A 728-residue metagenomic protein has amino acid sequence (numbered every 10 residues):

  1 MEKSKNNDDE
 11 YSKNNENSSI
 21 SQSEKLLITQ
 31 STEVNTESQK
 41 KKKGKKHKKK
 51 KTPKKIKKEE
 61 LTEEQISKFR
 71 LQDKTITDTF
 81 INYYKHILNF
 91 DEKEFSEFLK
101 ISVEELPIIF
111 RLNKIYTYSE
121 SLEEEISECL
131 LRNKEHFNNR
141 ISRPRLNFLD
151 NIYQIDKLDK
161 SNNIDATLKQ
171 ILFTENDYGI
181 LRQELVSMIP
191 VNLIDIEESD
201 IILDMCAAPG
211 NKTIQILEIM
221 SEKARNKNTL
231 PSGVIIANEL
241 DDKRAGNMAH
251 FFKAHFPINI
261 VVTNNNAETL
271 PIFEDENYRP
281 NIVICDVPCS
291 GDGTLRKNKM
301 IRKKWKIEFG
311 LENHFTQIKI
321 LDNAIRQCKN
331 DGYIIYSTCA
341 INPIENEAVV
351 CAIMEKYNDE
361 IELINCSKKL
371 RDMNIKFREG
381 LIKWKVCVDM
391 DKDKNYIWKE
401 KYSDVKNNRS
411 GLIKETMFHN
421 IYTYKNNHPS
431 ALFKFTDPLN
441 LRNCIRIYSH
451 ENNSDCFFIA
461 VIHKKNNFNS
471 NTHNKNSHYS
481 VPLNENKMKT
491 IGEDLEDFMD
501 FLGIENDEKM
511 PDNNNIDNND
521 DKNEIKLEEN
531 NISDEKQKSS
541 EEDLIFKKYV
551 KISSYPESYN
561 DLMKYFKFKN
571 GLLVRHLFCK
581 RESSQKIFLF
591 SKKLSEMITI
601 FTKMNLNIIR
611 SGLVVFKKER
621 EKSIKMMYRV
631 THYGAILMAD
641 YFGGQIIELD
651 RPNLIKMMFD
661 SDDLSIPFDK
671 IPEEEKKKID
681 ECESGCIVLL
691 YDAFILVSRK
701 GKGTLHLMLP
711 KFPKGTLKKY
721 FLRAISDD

Functional and structural regions predicted by a protein language model:
E2-K3, L27, E33, K40-R140 (+3 more regions): Polybasic, low-complexity RNA-engagement segments
S199-C206: Conserved class I S-adenosyl-L-methionine
C206-G210, C289: Class I SAM-dependent methyltransferase "Motif I" SAM/SAH-binding loop
S232-I236: Short beta-strand element of Class I
L240-N277: S-adenosyl-L-methionine
K243, A267, Y278-N323, C328-D331 (+2 more regions): Mobile active-site "lid"/loop adjacent to the S-adenosyl-L-methionine
Y333-S337: Conserved beta-strand signature within the Rossmann-like core of class I S-adenosyl-L-methionine
